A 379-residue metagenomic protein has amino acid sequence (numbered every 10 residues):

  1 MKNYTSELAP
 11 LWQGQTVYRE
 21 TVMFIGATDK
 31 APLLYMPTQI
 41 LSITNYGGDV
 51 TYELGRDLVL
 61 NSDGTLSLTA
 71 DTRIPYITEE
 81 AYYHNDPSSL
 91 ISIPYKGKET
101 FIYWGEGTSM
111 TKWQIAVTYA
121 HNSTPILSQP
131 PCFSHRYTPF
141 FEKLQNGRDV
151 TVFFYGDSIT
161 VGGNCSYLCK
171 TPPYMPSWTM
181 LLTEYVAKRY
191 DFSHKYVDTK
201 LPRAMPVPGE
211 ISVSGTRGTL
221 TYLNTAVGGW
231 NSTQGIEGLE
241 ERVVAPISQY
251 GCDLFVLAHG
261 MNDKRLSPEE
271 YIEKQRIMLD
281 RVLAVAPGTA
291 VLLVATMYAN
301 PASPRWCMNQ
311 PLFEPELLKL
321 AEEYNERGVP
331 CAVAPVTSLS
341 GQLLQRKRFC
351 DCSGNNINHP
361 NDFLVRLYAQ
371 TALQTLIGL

Functional and structural regions predicted by a protein language model:
M1-L127: Extended beta-strand solenoid/passenger and fiber regions
S123-N224, E240-Q249: Serine-esterase "nucleophile elbow" of acetyl-processing enzymes
R148-T151, R217-T221, Y250-V256, A286-V291 (+1 more regions): Loop/turn elements at helix/coil->beta-strand transitions in domains of secreted/extracellular proteins
V150, C169-S177, T233-E237, R265-E273 (+2 more regions): Soluble non-cytosolic domains of exported or imported proteins
F153-Y155, V161-L168, V227-E273, L292 (+1 more regions): Oxyanion-hole/transition-state-stabilizing segment in secreted/luminal serine hydrolases and related acyltransferases
W178, L182, R242, Y271-V282 (+1 more regions): A general structural detector for well-ordered alpha-helical segments in enzyme core domains, enriched
V256-N262, M278-E314: Active-site segments of SGNH/GDSL-like serine hydrolases that catalyze O-acetyl group transfer/hydrolysis on lipids
T296-L379: Catalytic His-Asp segment of secreted/periplasmic serine-dependent ester chemistry enzymes
